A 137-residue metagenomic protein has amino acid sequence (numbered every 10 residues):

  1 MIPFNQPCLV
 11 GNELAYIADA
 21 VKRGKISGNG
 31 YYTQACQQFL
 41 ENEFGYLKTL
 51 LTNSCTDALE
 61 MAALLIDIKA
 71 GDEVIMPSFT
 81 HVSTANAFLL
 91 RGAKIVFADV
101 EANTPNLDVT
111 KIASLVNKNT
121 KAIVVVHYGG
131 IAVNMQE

Functional and structural regions predicted by a protein language model:
M1-S27: N-terminal "arm"/small-domain region of PLP-dependent enzymes with the aminotransferase-like
N29-E73, A87-R91, F97-D99: Phosphate-binding glycine-rich loop
F79, A93, V100-A102, Y128: Active-site loop/turn elements of alpha/beta-hydrolase fold enzymes, especially the short glycine-/histidine-rich
T80-A85: Conserved coil-to-alpha-helix start sites within the AMP-binding
N103-E137: Active-site phosphate-binding strand-loop segment of PLP-dependent enzymes
